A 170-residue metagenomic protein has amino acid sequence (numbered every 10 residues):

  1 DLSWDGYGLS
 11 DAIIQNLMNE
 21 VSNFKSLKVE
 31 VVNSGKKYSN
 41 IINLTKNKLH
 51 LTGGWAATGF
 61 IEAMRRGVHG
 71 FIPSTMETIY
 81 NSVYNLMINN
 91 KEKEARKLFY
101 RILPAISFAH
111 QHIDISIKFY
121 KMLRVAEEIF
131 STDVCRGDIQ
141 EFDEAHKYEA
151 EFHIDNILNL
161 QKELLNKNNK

Functional and structural regions predicted by a protein language model:
L2-I113: Catalytic alpha/beta core domains of metabolic enzymes, predominantly
G67-V68, T75-K170: C-terminal alpha-helical cap/extension of soluble enzyme domains
